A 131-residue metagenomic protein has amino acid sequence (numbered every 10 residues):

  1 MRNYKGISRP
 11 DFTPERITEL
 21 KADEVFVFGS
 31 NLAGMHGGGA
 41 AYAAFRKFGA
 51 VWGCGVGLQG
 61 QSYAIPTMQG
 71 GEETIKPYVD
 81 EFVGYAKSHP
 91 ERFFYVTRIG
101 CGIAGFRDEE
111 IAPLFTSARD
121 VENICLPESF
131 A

Functional and structural regions predicted by a protein language model:
M1-A131: Macrodomain-like recognition of ADP-ribose-binding/processing modules
